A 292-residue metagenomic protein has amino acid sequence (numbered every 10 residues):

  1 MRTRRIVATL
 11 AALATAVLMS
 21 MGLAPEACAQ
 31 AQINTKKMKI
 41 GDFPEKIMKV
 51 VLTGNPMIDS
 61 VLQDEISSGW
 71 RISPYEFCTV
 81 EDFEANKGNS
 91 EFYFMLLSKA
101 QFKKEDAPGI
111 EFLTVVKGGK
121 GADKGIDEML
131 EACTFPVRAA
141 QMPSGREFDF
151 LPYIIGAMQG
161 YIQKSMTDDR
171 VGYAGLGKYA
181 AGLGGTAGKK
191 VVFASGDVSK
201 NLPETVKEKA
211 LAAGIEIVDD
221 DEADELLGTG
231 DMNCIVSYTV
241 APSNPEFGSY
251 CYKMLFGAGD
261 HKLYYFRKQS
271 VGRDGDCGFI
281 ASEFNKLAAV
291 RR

Functional and structural regions predicted by a protein language model:
M1-V7: N-terminal secretory signal peptides that target proteins for export/translocation
V7-A16: Sec-dependent N-terminal signal peptides
A16-A27: C-terminal segment of classical bacterial N-terminal signal peptides
C28-F112: Start-of-domain marker
Q30-G41, A122-R292: C-terminal/domain-edge helix-coil "capping" segments
P108-D127: Aromatic/basic-lined ligand-recognition segments that form π-stacking hydrophobic pockets flanked by Lys/Arg to engage
